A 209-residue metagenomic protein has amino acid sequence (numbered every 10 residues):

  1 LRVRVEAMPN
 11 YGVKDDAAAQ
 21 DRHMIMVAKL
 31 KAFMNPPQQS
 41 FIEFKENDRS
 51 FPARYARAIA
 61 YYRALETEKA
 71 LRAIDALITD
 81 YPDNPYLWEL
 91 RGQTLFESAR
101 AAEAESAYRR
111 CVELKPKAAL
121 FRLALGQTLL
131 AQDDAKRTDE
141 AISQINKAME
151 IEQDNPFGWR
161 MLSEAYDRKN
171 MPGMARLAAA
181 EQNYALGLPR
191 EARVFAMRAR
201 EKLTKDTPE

Functional and structural regions predicted by a protein language model:
L1-A107, S143-Q144, M174, L188 (+1 more regions): Extracytoplasmic and endomembrane cell-envelope/extracellular-matrix remodeling and assembly machinery
E43, A76-L77, R110-C111, K147-A148 (+2 more regions): Canonical positions in the second alpha-helix
I59, Q93-F96, Q127, E164 (+2 more regions): Residue-level recognition of tetratricopeptide repeat
A64, S98, Q132-A135, K169-N170 (+1 more regions): Structural motif corresponding to the intra-repeat A-B loop/turn of tetratricopeptide repeats
D80, L114, I151, R168 (+2 more regions): Structural marker of alpha-solenoid helical repeat scaffolds
A185-E209: Terminal, low-structured helical/coil segments at or just beyond the last alpha-helical repeat
